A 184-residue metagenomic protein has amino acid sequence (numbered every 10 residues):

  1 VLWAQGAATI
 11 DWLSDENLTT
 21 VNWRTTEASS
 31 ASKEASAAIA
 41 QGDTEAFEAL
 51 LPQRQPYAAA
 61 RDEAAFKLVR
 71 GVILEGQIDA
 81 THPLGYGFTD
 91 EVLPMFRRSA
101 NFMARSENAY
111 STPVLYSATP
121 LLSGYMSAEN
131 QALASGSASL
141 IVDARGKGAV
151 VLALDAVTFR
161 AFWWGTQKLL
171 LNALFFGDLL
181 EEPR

Functional and structural regions predicted by a protein language model:
V1-L84: A glycine-rich, often tryptophan-bearing local segment used as a flexible ligand/cofactor-contacting loop or short
T81-P83, G87-N101, R105-R184: Extracellular ligand-binding/catalytic regions of CAZymes and related secreted enzymes and adhesion modules
